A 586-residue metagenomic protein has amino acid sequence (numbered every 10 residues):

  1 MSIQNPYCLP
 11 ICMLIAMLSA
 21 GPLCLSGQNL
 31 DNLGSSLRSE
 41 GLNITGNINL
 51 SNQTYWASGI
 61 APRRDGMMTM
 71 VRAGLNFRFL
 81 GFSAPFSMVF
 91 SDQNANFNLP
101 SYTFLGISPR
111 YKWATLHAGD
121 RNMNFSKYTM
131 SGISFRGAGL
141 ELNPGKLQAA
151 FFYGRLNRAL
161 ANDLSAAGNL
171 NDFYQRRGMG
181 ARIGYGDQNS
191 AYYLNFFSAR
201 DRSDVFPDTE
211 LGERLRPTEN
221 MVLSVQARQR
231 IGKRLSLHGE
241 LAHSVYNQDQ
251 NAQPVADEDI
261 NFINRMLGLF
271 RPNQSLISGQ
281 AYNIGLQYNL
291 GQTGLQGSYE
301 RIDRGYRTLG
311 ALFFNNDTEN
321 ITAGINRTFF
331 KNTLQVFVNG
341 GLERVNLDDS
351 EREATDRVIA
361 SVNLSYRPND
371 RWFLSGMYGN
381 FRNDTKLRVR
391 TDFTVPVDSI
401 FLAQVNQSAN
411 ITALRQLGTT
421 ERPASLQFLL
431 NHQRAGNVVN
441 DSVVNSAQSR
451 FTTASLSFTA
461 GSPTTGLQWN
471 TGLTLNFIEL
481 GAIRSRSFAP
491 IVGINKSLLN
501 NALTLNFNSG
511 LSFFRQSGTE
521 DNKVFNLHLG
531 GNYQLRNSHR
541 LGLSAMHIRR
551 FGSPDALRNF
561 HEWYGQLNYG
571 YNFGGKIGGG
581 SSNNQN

Functional and structural regions predicted by a protein language model:
M1-L37, G570-N586: Cleavable N-terminal export/targeting peptides
L30-G59, F77-F86, P109-A118, L147-A149 (+3 more regions): Transmembrane beta-strand segments of Gram-negative outer membrane beta-barrel proteins
L33-N96, Q229-R230, R367, L417-T419 (+3 more regions): Long, low-hydrophobicity, solvent-exposed regions enriched in small/turn-prone and acidic residues
R64-R72, P100, A181-I183, Y192 (+3 more regions): Exposed, low-structure sequence patches enriched in small/polar residues
D65-V71, F79-A84, N98-T103, K112-W113 (+4 more regions): Outer-membrane beta-barrel translocator/receptor signature
V89-L156, Y288, G294-L295, R301-G305: Outer membrane beta-barrel
N122-S126, R214, R271: The substrate-binding groove and active-site-proximal loops of carbohydrate-active enzymes, especially glycoside
Y153, R158, N162-E219, I231: Hydrophobic, small-residue-rich alpha-helical packing segments that form membrane-like cores
